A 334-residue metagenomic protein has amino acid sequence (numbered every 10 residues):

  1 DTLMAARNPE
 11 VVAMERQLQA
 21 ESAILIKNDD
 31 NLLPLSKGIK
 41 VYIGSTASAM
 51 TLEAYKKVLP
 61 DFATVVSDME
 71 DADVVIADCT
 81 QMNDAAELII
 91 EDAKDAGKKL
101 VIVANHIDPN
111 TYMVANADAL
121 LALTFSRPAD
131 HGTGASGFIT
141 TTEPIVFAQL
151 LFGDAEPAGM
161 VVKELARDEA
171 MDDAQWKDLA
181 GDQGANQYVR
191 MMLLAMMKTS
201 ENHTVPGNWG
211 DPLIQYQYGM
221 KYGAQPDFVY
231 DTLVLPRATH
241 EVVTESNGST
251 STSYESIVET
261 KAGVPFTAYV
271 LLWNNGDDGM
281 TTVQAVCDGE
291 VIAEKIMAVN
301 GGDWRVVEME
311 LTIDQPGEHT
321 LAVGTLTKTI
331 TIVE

Functional and structural regions predicted by a protein language model:
D1-G317, G324-E334: Preference for extracellular/luminal or secreted protein segments
